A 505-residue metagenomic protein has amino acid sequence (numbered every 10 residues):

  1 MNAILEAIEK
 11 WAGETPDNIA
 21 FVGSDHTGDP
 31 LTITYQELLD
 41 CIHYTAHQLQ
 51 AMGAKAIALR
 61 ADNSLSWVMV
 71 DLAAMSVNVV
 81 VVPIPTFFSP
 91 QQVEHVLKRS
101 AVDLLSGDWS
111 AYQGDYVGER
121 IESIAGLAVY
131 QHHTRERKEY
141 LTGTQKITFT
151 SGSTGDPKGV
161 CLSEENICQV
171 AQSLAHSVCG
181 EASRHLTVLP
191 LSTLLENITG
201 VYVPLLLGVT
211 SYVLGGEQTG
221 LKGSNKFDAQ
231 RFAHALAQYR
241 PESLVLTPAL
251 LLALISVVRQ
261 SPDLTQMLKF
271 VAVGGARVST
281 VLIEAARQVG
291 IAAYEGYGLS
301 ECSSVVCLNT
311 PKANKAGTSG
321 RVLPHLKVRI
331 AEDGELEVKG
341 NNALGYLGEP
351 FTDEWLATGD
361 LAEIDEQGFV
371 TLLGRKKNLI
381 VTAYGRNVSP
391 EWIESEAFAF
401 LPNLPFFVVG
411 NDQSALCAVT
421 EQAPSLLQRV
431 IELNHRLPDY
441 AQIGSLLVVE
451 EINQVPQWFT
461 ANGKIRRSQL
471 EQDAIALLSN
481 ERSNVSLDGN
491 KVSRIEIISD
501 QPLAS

Functional and structural regions predicted by a protein language model:
P16-I19, G126-F149, D156, H176-H185: Conserved pre-ATP/AMP-binding loop-to-beta segment of ANL
A20-M52, A58, D62-S64, S89-E94 (+1 more regions): Conserved AMP-binding/adenylate-forming core of the ANL superfamily
T32-Y35, R137, Q145-A171: Conserved AMP-binding A3 loop
L59, G334, L361-Q442: AMP-binding/adenylate-forming catalytic core of the ANL superfamily
C168-R184, L191-S243, P248-L252, S256-R259: Conserved AMP-binding/adenylation subdomain of ANL enzymes
L207-V209, P241-V245, I255-N314: Gly/Ser/Thr-rich phosphate-binding loop
T318-P324, A331-A357, Q367-F369, Y384-V388: Conserved ATP/PPi-binding loop(s) of AMP-dependent carboxylate-activating enzymes
P405-F407, H435-S505: Conserved C-terminal "lid"/linker of ANL adenylate-forming enzymes
